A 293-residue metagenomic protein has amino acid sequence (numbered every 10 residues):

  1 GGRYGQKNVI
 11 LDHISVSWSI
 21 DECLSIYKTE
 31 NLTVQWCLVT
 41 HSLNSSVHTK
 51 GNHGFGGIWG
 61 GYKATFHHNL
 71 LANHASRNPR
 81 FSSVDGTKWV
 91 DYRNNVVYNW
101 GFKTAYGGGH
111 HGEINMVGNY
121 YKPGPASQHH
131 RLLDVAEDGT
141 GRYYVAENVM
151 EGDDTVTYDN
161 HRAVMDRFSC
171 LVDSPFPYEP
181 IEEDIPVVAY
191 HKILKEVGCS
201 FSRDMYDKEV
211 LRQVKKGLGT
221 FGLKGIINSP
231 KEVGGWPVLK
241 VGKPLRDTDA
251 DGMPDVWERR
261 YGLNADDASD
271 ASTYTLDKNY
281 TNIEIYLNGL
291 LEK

Functional and structural regions predicted by a protein language model:
Y4, S17, Y27, D85 (+3 more regions): Solvent-exposed, acidic/flexible segments
G5-W18, E30-H48, G54-F81, T87-F102 (+2 more regions): Right-handed parallel beta-helix
W36, H67-H68, L211, P254 (+1 more regions): Non-transmembrane alpha-helical segments in soluble domains of secreted/periplasmic/extracellular proteins
T49-G51, A268-S269: Short acidic, glycine/proline-rich loop/turn micro-motifs
G57, L132-V135, A265: Short clusters of hydrophobic/aromatic residues that line enzyme substrate/ligand-binding pockets
S83-K231: Extracellular beta-rich repeat passengers
K231-K293: Extracellular calcium-associated, cysteine-rich motifs in secreted modular proteins
